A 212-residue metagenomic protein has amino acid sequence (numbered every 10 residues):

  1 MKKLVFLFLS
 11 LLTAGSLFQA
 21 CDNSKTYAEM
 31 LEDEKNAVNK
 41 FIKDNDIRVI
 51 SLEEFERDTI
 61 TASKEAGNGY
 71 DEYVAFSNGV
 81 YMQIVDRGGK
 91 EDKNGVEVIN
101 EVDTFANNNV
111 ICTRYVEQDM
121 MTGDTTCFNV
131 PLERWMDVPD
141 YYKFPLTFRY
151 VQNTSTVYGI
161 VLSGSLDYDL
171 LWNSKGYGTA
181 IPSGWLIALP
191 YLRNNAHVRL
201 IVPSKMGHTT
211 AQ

Functional and structural regions predicted by a protein language model:
L4-G15: Sec-dependent N-terminal signal peptides
S16-A20: C-terminal motif of bacterial Sec signal peptides marking the signal peptidase cleavage site
C21-Q212: Cross-family detector of peptidyl-prolyl cis-trans isomerase
